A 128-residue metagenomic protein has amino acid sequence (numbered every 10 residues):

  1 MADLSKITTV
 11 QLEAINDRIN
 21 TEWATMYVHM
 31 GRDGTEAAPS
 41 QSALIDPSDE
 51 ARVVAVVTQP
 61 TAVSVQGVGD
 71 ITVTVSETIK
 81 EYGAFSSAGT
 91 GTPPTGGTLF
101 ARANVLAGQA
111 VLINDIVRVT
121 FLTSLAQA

Functional and structural regions predicted by a protein language model:
M1-K80, S87-A128: Small cysteine-rich, disulfide-bonded extracellular modules of the LU/uPAR three-finger superfamily and closely related
